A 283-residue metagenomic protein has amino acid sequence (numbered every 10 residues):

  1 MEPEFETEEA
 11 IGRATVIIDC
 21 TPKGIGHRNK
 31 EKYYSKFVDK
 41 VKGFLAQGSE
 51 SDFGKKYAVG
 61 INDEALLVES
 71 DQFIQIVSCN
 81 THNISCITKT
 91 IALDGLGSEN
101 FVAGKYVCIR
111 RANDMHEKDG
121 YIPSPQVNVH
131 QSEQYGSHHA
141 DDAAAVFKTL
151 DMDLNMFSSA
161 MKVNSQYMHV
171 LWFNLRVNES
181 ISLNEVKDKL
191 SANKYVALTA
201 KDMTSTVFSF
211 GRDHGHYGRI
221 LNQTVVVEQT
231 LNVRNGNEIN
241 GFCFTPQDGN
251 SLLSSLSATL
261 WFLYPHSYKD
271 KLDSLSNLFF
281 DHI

Functional and structural regions predicted by a protein language model:
M1-H116, W261, H266-L275, F279-D281: N-terminal Rossmann-like NAD(P) cofactor-binding subdomain of oxidoreductases, focused on the glycine-rich
I11, H82-S85, E133-S137, Y167-M168 (+2 more regions): Electropositive phosphate-/nucleotide-binding environments in soluble metabolic enzymes
R13, F44, M152, C243-S251: Broad hydrophobic/π-residue packing in well-ordered secondary structure
V59, T88-K89, E117-Y121, L171-W172 (+3 more regions): Surface-exposed beta-strand edges and their flanking turn/coil or helix-capping segments
I74-H82, H130, T245-G249: Short, conserved micro-motifs enriched in small and acidic residues
S85-A92, S137-A144, N184-K187, L252-L260: Predominant activation on well-ordered alpha-helical scaffold segments within soluble catalytic domains
N100-A103, V107-C243: C-terminal substrate-binding/catalytic lobe of Rossmann-fold NAD(P)-dependent oxidoreductases
G218-I283: NAD(P)-dependent Rossmann-like dehydrogenase/reductase catalytic/cofactor-binding core
